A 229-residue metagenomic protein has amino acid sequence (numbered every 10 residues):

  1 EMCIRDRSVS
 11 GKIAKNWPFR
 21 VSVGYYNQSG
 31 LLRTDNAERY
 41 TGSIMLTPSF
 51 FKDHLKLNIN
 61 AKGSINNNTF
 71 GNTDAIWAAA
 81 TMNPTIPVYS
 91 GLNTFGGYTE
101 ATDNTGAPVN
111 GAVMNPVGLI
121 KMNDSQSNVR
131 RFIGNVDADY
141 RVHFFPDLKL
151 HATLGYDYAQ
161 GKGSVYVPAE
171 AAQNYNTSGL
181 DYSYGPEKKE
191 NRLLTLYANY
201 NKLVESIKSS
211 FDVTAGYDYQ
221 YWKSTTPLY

Functional and structural regions predicted by a protein language model:
E1, L31-R33, T41-I133, H151-Y229: Surface-exposed loop/interface segments of Gram-negative outer-membrane beta-barrel transport/assembly proteins
M2-R7: Conserved small/polar residues in nucleotide/adenosyl-binding loops
V9-G11, N128, Y140-F144: Short secondary-structure boundary/capping segments within folded domains
A14-N16, R20, L32, A37 (+2 more regions): A conserved hydrophobic secondary-structure block that centers on an alpha-helix together with its immediately flanking
R20-S22, N58: Periplasmic plug
V23-N27: Transmembrane beta-strand segments that form the barrel wall of outer-membrane beta-barrel proteins
